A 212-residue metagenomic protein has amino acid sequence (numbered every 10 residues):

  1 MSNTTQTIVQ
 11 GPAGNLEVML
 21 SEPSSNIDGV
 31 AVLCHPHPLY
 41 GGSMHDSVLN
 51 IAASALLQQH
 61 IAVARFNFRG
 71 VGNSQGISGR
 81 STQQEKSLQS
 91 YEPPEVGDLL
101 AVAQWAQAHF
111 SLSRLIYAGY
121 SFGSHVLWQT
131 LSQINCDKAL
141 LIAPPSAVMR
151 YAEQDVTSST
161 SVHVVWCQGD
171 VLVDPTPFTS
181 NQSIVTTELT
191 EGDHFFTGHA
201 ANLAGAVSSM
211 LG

Functional and structural regions predicted by a protein language model:
V9-F110: Serine-hydrolase catalytic machinery in alpha/beta-hydrolase-like enzymes
P36-H37, L140-M149, G169, G192: Active-site nucleophile loop of the alpha/beta-hydrolase fold
I116, K138-L140: Residue in the alpha/beta-hydrolase core beta-strand immediately N-terminal to the catalytic nucleophile
A118-L127: Gly/Ala-rich beta-loop-alpha elbow adjacent to hydrolase catalytic centers
V126-T130, R150: Hydrolases whose catalytic domains are alpha/beta-hydrolase-1, hotdog thioesterase, or metallo-beta-lactamase-like
R150, V171-P177: Conserved alpha/beta-hydrolase "acid-adjacent" motif
S158-S159, H163-W166: Short beta-strand/loop motif that positions the catalytic acidic residue of the alpha/beta-hydrolase fold
G192-A204: Catalytic histidine-centered segment of alpha/beta-hydrolase-like enzymes
